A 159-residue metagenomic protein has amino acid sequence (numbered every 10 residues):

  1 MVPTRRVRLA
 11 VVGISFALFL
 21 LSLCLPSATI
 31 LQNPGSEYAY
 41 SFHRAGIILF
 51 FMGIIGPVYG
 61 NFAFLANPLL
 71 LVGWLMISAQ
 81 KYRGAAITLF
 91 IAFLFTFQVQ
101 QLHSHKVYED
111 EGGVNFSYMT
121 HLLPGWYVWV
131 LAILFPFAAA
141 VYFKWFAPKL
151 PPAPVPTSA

Functional and structural regions predicted by a protein language model:
V2-P152, A159: Compact integral membrane and secretory-pathway proteins
